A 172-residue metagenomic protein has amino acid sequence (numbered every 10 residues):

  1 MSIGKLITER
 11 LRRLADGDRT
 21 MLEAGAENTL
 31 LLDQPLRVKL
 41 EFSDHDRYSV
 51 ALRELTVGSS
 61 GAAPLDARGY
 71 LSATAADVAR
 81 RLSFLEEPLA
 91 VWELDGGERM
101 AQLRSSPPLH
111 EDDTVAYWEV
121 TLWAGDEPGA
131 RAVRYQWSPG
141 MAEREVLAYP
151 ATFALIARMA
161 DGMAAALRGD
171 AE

Functional and structural regions predicted by a protein language model:
M1-L82: Charge-rich, low-complexity N-terminal segments
G17, F84, A165-G169: A structural signal for alpha-helix termini and helix-coil/disorder junctions
L22, F42-D46, W92-M100, G125-D126: Short, ordered beta-strand-loop transition motifs
L30-L32, D112-T114, A124: A generic structural signal for short, solvent-exposed coil/turn residues that cap or connect secondary-structure
V38-L40, A116-D126, A130-A132, M159-A160: Short, structured motif recognition centered on aromatic/hydrophobic residues
S43-H45, L55, P108, G125-E127 (+2 more regions): Generic structural motif
A51-T121: The feature represents the first ordered module of a protein
P128-E172: Mixed-charge, glycine-accented linear interaction segment located at domain edges/termini
